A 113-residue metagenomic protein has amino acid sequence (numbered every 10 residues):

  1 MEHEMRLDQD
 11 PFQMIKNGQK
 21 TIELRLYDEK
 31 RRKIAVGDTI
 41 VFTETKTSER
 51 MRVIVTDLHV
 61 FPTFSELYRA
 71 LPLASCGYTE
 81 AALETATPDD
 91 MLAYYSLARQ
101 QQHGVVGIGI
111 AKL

Functional and structural regions predicted by a protein language model:
M1-V36: Compositionally biased, charged N-terminal/linker segments
E4, I54, G107-G109: Beta-strand secondary-structure signal
D28, D57-H59, K112: A mature extracytoplasmic/lumenal domain signature
G37-K46: Short conserved beta-strand and strand-loop elements enriched in small hydrophobics with frequent Asp/Gly
E49-V60: Short beta-strand-centered aromatic/proline hotspots
F61-S65: Short, surface-exposed linear segments at secondary-structure transitions and domain or protein termini
E66-L113: Contiguous surface segments at macromolecular interaction interfaces
